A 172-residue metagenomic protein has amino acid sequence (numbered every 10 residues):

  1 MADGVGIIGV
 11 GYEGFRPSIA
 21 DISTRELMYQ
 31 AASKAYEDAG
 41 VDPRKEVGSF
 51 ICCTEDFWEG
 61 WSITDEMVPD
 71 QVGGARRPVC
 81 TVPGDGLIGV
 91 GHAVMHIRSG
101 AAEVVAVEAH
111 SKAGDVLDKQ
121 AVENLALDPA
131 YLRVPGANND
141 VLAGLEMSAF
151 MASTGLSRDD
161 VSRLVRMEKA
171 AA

Functional and structural regions predicted by a protein language model:
M1-P78, R98-S99, A109-A172: Conserved "HGTGT" condensation-loop signature of ketosynthase/thiolase-family condensing enzymes that catalyze
I88-G89: Active-site histidine-anchored catalytic micro-motif
A106: Core nucleic-acid recognition elements
